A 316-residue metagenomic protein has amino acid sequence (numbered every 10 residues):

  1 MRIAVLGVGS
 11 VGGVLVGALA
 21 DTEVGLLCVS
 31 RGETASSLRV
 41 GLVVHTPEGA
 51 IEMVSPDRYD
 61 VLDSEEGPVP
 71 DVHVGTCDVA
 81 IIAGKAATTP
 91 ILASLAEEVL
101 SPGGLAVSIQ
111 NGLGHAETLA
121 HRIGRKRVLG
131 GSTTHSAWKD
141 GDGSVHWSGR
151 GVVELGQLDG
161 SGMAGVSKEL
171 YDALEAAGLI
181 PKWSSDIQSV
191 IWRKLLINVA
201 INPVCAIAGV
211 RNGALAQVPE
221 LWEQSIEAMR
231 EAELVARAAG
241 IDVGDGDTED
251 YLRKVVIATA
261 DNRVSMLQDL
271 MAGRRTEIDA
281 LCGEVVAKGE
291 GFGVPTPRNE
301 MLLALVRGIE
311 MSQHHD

Functional and structural regions predicted by a protein language model:
M1-M53: NAD(P)+-binding Rossmann beta1-loop-alpha1 motif at the extreme N-terminus of oxidoreductases
I3, V24-L26, R125-V128, P181: Hydrophobic anchor at the start of a short beta-strand that flanks the dinucleotide cofactor-binding loop
V11, L196, A200: Active-site His/Glu-centered metal-binding helix of metallohydrolases
G17-D21, S94-E98, H121, G283 (+1 more regions): Short, well-ordered alpha-helices that flank and scaffold nucleotide-derived cofactor binding pockets
T34-R39, A116-E117, M163: Short, charged/polar "capping" segments at the starts of alpha-helices and the immediately preceding loops
E52-S144: Rossmann-like NAD(P)(H) cofactor-binding subdomain of soluble oxidoreductases
E98-V99, H121-R127, D142-I197, A206-D245: Internal alpha-helical scaffold of NAD(P)-dependent oxidoreductase catalytic cores
E175, I226-D316: NAD(P)-dependent Rossmann-like dehydrogenase/reductase catalytic/cofactor-binding core
